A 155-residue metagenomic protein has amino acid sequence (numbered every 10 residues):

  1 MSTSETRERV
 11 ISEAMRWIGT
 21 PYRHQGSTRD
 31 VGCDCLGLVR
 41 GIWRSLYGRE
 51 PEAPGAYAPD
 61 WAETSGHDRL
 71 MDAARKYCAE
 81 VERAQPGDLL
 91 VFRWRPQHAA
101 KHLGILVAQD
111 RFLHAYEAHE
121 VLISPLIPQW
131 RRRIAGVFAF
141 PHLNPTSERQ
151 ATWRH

Functional and structural regions predicted by a protein language model:
M1-T20, L126-H155: Non-catalytic ligand/cofactor/substrate-binding and regulatory segments of enzyme domains
S2-I11, E52-L122, I127: ...with weaker cross-activation on analogous glycine-rich loops/strands in unrelated enzymes
I18, L46-Y47: A broad structural signal for alpha-helix termini and local helix breaks/kinks
G19-R23, F92, E117, H142: A broad detector of the eukaryotic-type serine/threonine protein kinase catalytic domain
Y22-S27, P51-G55: Surface-exposed patches in mature extracellular/periplasmic domains of secreted proteins
S27-L46: Active-site nucleophilic cysteine motif
R29, H119, P141-N144: Residue-level detector of flexible, active-site-proximal loop/helix-junction positions within diverse enzyme catalytic
C33-D34, E63-T64, S147-E148: Short, solvent-exposed polar/charged micro-motifs at secondary-structure junctions
